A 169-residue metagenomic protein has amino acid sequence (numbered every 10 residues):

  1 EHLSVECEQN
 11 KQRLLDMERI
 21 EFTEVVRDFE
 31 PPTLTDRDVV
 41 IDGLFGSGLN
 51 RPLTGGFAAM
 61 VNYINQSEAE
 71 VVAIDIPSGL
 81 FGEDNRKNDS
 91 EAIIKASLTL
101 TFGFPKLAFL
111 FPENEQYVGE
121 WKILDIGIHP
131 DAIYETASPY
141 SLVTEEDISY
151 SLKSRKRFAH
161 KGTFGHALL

Functional and structural regions predicted by a protein language model:
E1-S4, R37, L98, F109-L169: Small-residue (G/A/S/T)-rich helix-start motifs and N-terminal tracts that mark the onset
E1-V40, F45, N50-G55: A cross-family phosphate/adenosyl-ligand binding-site feature
I20-R27, T54, G79-E83, D147-K153: Short gly/ser/thr-rich secondary-structure transition/capping motifs
V25, A73-I76, F102-G103, L124: Generic beta-sheet signal
G56-S67: Catalytic-core regions built around general acid/base machinery
Q66-V71, A96-S97, G119: A short helix->loop->beta-strand "cap" motif at the edges of active sites that frequently abuts
P77-I94, F111: Glycine-rich, charge-decorated loop segments at or immediately adjacent to ligand/cofactor-binding or catalytic sites
